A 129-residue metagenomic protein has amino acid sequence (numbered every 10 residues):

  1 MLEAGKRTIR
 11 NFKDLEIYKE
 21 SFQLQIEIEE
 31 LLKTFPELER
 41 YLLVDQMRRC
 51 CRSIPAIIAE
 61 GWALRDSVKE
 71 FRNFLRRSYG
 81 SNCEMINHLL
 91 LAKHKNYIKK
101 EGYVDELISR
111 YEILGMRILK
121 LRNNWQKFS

Functional and structural regions predicted by a protein language model:
M1-S129: Amphipathic alpha-helical assembly/interaction segments
